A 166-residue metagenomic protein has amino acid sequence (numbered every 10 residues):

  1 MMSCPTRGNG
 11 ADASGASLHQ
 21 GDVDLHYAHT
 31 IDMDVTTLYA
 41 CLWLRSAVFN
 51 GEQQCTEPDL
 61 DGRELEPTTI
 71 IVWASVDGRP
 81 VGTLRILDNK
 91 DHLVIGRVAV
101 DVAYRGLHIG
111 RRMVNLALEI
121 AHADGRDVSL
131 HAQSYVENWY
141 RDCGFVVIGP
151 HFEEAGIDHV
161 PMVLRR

Functional and structural regions predicted by a protein language model:
C4-R79: Short amphipathic alpha-helix that is part of the acyltransferase structural core
T69-I71, I157-P161: Short hydrophobic/aromatic beta-strand or adjacent loop that forms the aromatic wall/cage of a ligand/substrate-binding
W73, R79-L87, H92-A99: Conserved beta-strand in the GNAT
D88-G96, R105-G106, D124, A155-G156: A conserved beta-turn-beta hairpin within the catalytic core of GNAT-like acetyltransferases that forms part
V100, G106-E119: Conserved acetyl-CoA-binding loop-helix of GNAT-fold acetyltransferases
I120-Q133: Conserved GNAT acetyl-CoA-binding A-motif
S134-D158: Conserved active-site alpha-helix within GNAT-family acetyltransferase domains
